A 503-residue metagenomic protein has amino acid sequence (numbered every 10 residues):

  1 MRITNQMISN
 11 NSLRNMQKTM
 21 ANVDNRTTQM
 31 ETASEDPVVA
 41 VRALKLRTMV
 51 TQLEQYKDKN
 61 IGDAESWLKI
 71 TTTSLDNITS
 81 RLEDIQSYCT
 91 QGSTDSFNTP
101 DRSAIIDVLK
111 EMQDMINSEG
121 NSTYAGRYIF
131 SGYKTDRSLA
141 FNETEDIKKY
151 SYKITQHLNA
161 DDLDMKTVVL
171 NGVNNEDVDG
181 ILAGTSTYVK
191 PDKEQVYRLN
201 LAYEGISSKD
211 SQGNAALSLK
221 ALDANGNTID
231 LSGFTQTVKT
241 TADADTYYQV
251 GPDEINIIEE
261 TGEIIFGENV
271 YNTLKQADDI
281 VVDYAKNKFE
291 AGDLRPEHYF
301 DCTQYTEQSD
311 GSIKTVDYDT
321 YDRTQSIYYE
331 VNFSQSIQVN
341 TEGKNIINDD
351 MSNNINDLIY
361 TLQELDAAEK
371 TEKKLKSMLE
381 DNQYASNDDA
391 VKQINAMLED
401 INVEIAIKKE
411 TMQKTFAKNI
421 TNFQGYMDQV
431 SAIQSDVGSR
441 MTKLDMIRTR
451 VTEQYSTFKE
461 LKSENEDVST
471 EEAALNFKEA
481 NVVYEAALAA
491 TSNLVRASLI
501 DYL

Functional and structural regions predicted by a protein language model:
M1-T144, E399-L503: Amphipathic alpha-helical polymerization modules
R2, Q52, I129, A216-S218 (+4 more regions): Generic structural signal for residues positioned in beta-strands
M16, M20-T27, S34, Y133 (+4 more regions): Polar, low-complexity export/assembly segments characteristic of proteins that are secreted or assemble on the cell
T123, D192-E194, Q212, V250 (+4 more regions): A generic structural signal for short, non-catalytic loop/turn and secondary-structure boundary residues
R137-G251, E290-S309: Extended beta-strand solenoid/passenger and fiber regions
P252-D253, Q325-S326, K478: Short loop/turn microsegments at loop-to-beta-strand junctions
